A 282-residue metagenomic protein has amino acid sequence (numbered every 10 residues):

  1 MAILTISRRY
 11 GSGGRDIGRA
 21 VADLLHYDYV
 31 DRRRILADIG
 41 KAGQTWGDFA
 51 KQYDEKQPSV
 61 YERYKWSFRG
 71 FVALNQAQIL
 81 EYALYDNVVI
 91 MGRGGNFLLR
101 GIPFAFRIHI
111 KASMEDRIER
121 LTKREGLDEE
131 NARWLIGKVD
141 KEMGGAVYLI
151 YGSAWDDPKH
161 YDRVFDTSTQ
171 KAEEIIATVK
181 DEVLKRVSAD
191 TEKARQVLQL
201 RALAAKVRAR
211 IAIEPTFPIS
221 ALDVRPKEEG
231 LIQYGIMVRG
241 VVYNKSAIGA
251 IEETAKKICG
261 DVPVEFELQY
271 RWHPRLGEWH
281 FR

Functional and structural regions predicted by a protein language model:
I3-I6, Y61-K65, V164, D190-A194: Short hinge/gating elements
L4-V21: Glycine-rich phosphate-binding P-loop
I35-N87, L127: ATP-dependent small-molecule kinase phosphotransfer cores that center on conserved nucleotide phosphate-binding segments
G92: Divalent-cation
G95-N96, A112-R117, T169-K171: Conserved nucleotide-binding/hydrolysis micro-motifs of P-loop NTPases
G101, E119-K123, Y148-K159, V164 (+1 more regions): N-terminal targeting leaders
G101-R124, A132, I136: Conserved phosphate-donor/acceptor-positioning beta-strand/loop module used by diverse small-molecule
